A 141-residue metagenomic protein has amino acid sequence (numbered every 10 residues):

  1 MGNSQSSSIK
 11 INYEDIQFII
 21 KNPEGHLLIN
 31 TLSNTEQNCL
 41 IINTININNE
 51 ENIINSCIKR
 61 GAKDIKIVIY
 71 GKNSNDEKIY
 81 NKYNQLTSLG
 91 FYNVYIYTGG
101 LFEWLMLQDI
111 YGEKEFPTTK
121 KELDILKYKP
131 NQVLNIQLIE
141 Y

Functional and structural regions predicted by a protein language model:
G2-F18, N22-H26, T31-K66, N73-Y141: Rhodanese-like catalytic fold shared by cysteine-dependent sulfurtransferases and DSP/PTP-type phosphatases
